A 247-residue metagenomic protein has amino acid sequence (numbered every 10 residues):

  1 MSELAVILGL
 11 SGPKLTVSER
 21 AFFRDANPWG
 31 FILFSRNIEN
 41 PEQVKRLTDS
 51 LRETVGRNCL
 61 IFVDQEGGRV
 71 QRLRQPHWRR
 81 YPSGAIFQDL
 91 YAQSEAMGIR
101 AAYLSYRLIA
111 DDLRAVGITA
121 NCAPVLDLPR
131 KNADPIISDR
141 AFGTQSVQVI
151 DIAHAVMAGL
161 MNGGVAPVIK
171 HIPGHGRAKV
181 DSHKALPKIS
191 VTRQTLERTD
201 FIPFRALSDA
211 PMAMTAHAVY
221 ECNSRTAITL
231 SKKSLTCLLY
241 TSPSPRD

Functional and structural regions predicted by a protein language model:
M1-K14: Boundary/entry segment of secreted carbohydrate-active catalytic domains
S2-L4, R57-C59, I118-T119, G163-V165 (+1 more regions): Short, well-ordered coil/turn segments that N-cap beta-strands
P13-F22, Y106-I109: Short, acidic/polar
F22-D25, T54-V55, L207-S208: Acidic (Asp/Glu)-rich catalytic clusters
N27-T48, T54-Q148, R177-I189, A216-R225 (+1 more regions): Enzymes and membrane/adaptor proteins characterized by extended Gly/Ser/Thr/Asp/Glu-rich, aromatic-dotted
R140-G159, P187-F201: Acidic, His- and aromatic-enriched active-site or binding-groove loops in soluble protein domains that engage sugars
A227-T236: Charged helix-capping and loop-helix junction motifs
Y240-D247: Conserved small/polar residues in nucleotide/adenosyl-binding loops
